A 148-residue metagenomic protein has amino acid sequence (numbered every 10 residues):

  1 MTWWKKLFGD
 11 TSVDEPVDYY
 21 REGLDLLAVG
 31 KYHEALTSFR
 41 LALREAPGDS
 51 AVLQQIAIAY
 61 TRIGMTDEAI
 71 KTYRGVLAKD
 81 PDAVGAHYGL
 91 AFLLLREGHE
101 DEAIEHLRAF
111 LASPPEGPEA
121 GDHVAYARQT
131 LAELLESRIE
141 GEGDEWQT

Functional and structural regions predicted by a protein language model:
D10, L41-R44, R74-A78, A112: Conserved structural position within tetratricopeptide repeats
S12-G48: Alpha-helical segment of the N-proximal tetratricopeptide repeat
